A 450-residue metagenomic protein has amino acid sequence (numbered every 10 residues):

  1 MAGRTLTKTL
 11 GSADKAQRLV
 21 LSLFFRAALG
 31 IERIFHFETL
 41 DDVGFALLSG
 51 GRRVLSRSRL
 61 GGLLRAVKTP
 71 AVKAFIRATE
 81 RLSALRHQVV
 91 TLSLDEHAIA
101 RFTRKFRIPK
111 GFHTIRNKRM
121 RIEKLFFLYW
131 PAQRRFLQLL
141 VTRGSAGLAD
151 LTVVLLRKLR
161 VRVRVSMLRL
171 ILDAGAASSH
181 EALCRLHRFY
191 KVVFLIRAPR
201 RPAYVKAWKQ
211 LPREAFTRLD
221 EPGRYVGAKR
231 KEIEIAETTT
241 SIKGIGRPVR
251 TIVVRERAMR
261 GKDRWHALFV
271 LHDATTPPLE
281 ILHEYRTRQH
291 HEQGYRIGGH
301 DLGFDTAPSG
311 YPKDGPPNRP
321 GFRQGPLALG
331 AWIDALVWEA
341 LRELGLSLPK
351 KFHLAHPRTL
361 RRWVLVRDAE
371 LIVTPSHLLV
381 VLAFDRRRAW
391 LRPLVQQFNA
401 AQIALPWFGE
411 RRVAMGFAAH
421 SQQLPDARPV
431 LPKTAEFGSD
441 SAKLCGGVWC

Functional and structural regions predicted by a protein language model:
M1-S22: Basic, short loop/linker segments at the boundary and entry of helix-turn-helix/winged-helix-like folds
G11-D14, D42-R59, V193: Short, basic interhelical loop/turn and adjoining N-cap of the next helix at nucleic-acid- or acidic-partner-contacting
S22-L23, F37, V54-L60, Q88-I99 (+7 more regions): Short, conserved catalytic/metal-binding motifs centered on acidic residues
F37, A176, D220-G223, P278-P320 (+2 more regions): Short amphipathic alpha-helical "interface-anchor" segments enriched in bulky aromatics
G51-R53, R57-L128: Active-site-proximal, Lys/Arg-enriched surface segment that forms a nucleic-acid-binding/basic interface patch
T114-S166: Electropositive, glycine- and tryptophan-enriched low-complexity nucleic-acid-binding patches
Y190-R296, N399-C450: An anionic, glycine-rich sequence signature occurring as long contiguous blocks
T306-V373: Basic, amphipathic alpha-helical segments enriched in Lys/Arg and hydrophobic/aromatic residues
